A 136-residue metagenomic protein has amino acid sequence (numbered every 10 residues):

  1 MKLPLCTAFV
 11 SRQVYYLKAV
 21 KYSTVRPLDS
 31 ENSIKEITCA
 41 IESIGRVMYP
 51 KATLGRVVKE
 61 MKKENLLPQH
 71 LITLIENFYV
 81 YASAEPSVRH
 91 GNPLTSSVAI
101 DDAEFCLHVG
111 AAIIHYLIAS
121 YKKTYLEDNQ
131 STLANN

Functional and structural regions predicted by a protein language model:
M1-Q13, V20: Helix-loop junctions and short alpha-helical segments
S11, N32, D102-F105: Alpha-helical initiation/capping and key positions within long helical/coiled-coil segments
Q13, L17-V20, P27-Y49, G110-A111: Short, hydrophobic, well-ordered secondary-structure elements
A19-R26, R89, Y121: Secondary-structure edge/capping motif, primarily at the C-terminal ends of alpha-helices and the immediately following
Y22-L28, T95-A99: Acidic, serine/threonine- and proline-rich low-complexity regulatory regions
V25-D29, L67-H70: Alpha-helical structural elements of signaling/regulatory helical domains
M48-R56: Short, charge-rich amphipathic alpha-helical segments embedded in non-transmembrane helical bundles/solenoids
G55-N136: Long, charged low-complexity segments
